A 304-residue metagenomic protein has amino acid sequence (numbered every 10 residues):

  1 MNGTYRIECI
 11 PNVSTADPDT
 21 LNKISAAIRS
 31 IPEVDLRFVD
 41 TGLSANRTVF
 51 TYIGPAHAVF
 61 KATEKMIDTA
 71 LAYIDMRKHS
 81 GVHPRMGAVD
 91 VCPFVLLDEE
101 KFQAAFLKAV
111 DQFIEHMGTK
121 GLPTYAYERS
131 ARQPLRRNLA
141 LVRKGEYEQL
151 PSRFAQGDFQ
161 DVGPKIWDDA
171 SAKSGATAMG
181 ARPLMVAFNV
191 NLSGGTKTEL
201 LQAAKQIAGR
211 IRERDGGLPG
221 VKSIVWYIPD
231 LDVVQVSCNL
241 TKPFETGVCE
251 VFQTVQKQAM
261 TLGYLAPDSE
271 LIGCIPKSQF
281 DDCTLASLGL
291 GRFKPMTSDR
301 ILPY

Functional and structural regions predicted by a protein language model:
N2-Y304: Long, contiguous binding/interaction regions
